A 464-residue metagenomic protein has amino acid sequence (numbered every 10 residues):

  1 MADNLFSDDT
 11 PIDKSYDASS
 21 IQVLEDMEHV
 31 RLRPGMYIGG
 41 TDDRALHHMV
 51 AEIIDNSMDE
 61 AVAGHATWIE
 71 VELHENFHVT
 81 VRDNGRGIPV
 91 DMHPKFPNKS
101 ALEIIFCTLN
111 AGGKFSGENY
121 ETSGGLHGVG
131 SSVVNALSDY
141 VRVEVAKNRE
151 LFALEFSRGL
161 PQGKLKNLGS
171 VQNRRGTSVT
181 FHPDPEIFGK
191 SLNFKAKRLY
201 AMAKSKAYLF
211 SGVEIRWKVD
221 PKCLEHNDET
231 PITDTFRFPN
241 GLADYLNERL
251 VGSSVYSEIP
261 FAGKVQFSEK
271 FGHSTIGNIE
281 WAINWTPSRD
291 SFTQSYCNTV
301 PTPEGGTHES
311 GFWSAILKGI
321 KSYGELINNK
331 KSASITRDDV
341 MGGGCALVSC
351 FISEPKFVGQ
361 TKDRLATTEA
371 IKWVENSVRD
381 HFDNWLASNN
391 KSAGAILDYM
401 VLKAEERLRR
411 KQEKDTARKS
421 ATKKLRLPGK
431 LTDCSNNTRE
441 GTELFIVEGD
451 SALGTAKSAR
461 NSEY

Functional and structural regions predicted by a protein language model:
A2-D17, A51, D59-A61, A66-N84 (+7 more regions): GHKL-family ATPase ATP-binding module
S19, D42, P94-N98, F238: Residue-level signature of the cytosolic catalytic core of signaling kinases
D26-M27: Alpha-helix capping/hinge segments and adjacent helical runs
R31, V90-G112: Short conserved segment of the HATPase_c
L32-A51: Conserved short strand/loop->alpha-helix "switch" segment adjacent to the catalytic nucleotide/phosphoryl-transfer site
G87: NAD(P)H-binding Rossmann-fold N-terminus in SDR/SDR-like oxidoreductases, specifically the glycine-rich beta1-alpha1
